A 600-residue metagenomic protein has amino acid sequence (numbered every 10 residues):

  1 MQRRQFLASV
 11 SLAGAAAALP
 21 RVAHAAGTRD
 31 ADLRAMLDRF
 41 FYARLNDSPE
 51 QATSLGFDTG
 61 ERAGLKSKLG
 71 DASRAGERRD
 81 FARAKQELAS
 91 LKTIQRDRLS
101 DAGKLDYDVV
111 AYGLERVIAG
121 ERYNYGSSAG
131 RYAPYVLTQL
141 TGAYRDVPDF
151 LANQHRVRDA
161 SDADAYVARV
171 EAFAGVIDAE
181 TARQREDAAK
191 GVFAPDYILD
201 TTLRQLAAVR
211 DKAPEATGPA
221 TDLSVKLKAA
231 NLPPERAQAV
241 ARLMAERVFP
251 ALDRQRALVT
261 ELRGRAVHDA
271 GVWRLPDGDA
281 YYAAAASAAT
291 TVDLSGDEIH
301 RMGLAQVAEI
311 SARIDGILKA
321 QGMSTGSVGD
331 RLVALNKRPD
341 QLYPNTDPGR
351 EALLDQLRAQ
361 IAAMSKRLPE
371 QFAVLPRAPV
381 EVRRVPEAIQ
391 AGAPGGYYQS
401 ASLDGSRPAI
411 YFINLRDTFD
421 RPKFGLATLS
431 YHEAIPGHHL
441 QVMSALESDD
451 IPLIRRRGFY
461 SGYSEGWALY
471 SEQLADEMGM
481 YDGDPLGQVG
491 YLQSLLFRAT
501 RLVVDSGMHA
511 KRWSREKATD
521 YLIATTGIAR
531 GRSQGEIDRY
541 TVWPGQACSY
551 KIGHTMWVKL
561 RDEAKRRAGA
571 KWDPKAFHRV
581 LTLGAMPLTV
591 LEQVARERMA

Functional and structural regions predicted by a protein language model:
M1-L7, P20-V22: Twin-arginine (Tat) signal peptide motif
A8, L12, A25-A600: N-terminal maturation segment of proteins
A13-P20: Hydrophobic h-region of N-terminal signal peptides that target proteins for export in Gram-negative bacteria
